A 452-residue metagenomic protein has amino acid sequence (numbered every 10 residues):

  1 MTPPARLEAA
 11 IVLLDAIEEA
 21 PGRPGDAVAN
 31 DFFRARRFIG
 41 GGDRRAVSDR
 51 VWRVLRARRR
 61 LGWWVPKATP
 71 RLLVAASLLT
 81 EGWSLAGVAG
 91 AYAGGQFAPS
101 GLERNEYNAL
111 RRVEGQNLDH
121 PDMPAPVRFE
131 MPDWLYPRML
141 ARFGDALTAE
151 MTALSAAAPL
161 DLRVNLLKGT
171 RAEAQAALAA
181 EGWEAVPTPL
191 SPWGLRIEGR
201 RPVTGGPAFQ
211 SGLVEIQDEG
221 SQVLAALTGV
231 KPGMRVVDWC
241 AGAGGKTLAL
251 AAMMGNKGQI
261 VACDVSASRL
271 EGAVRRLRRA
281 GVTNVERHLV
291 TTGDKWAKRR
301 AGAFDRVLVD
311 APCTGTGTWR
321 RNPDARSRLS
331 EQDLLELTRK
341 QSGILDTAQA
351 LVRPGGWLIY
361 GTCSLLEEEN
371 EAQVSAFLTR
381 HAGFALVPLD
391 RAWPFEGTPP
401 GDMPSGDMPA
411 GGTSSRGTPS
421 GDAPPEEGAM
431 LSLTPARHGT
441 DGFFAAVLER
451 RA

Functional and structural regions predicted by a protein language model:
M1-A452: S-adenosylmethionine
